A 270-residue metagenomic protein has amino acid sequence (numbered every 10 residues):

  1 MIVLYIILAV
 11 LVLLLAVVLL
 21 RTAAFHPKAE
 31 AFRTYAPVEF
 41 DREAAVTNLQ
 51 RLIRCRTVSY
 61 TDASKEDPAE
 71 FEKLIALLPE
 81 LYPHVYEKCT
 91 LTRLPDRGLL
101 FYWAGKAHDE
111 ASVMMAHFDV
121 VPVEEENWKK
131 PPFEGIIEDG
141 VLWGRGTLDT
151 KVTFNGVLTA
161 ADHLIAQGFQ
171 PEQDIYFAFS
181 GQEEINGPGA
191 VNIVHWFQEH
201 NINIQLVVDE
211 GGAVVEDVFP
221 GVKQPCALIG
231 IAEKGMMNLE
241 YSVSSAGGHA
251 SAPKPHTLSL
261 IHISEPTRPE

Functional and structural regions predicted by a protein language model:
Y5-T147, L164-P171: Acidic/His- and Gly-rich active-site-bordering loop/insert found across diverse amide/peptide-bond hydrolases
T90-L91, L228-E233: Short Gly/Pro-enriched turn/cap motifs at secondary-structure boundaries
D109, K130, E172, I202-N203 (+2 more regions): Short, solvent-exposed loop/turn segments at the edges of secondary structure
M115-H117, F179, D209-E210, S242: Short beta-strand segments
L142, L148-A227: Acidic/histidine-rich catalytic neighborhood of metal-dependent amide-processing enzymes
V222-P225, S242-H249: Flexible glycine/proline-enriched surface loops and loop-helix/loop-strand junctions
G230, M237-E240, G248, P255 (+1 more regions): Eukaryotic endomembrane system proteins
I261, E265-E270: Single conserved hydrophobic/aromatic residue that forms the stacking wall/gate of nucleotide- or nucleobase-binding
